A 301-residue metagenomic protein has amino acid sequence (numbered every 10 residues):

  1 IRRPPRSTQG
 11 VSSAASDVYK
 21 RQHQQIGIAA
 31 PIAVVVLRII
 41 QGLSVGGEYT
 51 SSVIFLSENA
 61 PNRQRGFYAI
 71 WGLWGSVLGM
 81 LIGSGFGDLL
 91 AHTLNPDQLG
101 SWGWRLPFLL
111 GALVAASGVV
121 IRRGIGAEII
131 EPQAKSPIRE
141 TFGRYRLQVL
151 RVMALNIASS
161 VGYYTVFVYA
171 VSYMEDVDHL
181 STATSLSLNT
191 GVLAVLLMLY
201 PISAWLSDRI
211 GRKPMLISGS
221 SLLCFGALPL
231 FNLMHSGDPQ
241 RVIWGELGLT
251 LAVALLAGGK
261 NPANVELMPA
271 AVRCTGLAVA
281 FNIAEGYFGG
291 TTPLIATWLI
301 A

Functional and structural regions predicted by a protein language model:
P4-Y19: Short, small-residue-biased leader/transition segments that mark boundaries at the very start of proteins
I26-G46, R241-L255: Hydrophobic core of transmembrane alpha-helices in multi-pass small-molecule transporters, especially MFS/SLC-type
F67-D88, F281-T292: Glycine-rich segments within core transmembrane alpha-helices of 12-TM secondary carriers
S76-V119: Helix-loop-helix hairpin linking two adjacent transmembrane segments in secondary transporters
L147-V195, G289-P293: Extracytoplasmic gate region of multi-pass secondary transporters
Y200-G211: Helix-to-loop junctions at the C-terminal end of transmembrane segments in multipass secondary transporters
R209-S220: Cytoplasmic membrane-interface "Motif A"-like loop-to-helix N-cap segments of 12-TM Major Facilitator Superfamily
A271-I300: A late C-terminal transmembrane helix in Major Facilitator Superfamily
